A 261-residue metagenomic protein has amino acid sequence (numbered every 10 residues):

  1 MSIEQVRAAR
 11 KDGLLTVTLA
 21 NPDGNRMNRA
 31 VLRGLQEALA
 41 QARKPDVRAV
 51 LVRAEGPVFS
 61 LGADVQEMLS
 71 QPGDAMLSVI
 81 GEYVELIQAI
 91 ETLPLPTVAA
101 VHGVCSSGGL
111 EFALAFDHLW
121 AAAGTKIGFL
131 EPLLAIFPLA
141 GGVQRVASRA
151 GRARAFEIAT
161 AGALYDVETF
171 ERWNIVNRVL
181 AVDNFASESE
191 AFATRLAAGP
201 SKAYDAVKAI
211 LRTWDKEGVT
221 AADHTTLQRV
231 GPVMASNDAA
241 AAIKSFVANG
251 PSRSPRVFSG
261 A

Functional and structural regions predicted by a protein language model:
M1-E55, Q88: Conserved CoA-thioester-binding segment of acyl-CoA-metabolizing enzymes
M1-T18, A163-A197, A203-E217, A241-A261: Amphipathic alpha-helical segments at domain termini/boundaries
V17, G34-L35, V52, D64 (+5 more regions): Terminal peptide-recognition signature
N25, R33-G34, A54-A89, C105 (+1 more regions): Glycine- (often His-adjacent) and acidic-residue-rich active-site loop that binds/positions the CoA thioester
V31-L35, V79-E82, F112, F185 (+1 more regions): Hydrophobic alpha-helical membrane-association signature
L32, V65, Y83, V143 (+4 more regions): A general structural signal for well-ordered alpha-helical segments in protein cores
Q88-S201: Crotonase-fold acyl-CoA enzyme core
I158, F170, I210, Q228-M234: Helix-loop "lid/cap" segments that line or gate small-molecule binding pockets
